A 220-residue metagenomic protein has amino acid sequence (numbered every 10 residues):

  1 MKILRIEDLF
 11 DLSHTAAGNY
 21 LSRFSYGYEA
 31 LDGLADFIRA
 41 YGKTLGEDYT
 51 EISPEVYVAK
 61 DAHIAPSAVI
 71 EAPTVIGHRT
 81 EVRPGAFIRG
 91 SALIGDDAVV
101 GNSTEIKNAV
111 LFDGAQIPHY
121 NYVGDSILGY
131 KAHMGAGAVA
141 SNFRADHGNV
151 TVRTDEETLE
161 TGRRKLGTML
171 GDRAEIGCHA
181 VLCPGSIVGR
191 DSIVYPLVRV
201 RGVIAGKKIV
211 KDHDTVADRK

Functional and structural regions predicted by a protein language model:
M1-E55, K60, D191, L197 (+2 more regions): Terminal amphipathic alpha-helical/low-complexity segments used for targeting or macromolecular assembly
A17-N19, L111-D113, P118-K220: Glycine-rich hexapeptide-repeat left-handed beta-helix
S53, A59, E71, G129 (+1 more regions): Residue-level recognition of the GNAT/N-acetyltransferase active site
P54-V56, T74, S186, G202: Residue "hotspots" at secondary-structure boundaries inside conserved domains
V58-S103: Glycine-rich active-site/cofactor-binding loop and its immediate structural neighborhood
A92, T104-I106, A115-I117: Periodic small-residue-enriched repeat registers in elongated scaffold domains
